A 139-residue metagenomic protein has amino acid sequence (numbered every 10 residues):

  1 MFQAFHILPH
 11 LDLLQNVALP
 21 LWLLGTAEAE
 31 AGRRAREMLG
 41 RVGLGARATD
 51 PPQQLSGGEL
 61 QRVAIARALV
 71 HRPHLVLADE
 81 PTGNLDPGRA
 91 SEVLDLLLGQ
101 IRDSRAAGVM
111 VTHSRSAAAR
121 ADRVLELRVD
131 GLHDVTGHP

Functional and structural regions predicted by a protein language model:
F2-V129: ABC family nucleotide-binding domain
V129-G137: Conserved switch/coupling elements of ABC/ABC-like ATPase nucleotide-binding domains
